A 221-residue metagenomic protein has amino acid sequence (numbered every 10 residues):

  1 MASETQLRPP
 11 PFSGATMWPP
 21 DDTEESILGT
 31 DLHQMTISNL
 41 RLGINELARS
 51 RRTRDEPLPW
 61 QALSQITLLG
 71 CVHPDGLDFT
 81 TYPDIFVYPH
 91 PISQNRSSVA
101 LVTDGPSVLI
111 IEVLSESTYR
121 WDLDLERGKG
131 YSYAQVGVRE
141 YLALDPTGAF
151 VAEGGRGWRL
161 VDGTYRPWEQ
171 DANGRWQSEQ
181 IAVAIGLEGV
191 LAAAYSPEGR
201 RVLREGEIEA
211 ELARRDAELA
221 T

Functional and structural regions predicted by a protein language model:
M1-T221: Gly/Pro/Ser/Thr-rich low-complexity, intrinsically disordered segments predominantly at protein N-termini
